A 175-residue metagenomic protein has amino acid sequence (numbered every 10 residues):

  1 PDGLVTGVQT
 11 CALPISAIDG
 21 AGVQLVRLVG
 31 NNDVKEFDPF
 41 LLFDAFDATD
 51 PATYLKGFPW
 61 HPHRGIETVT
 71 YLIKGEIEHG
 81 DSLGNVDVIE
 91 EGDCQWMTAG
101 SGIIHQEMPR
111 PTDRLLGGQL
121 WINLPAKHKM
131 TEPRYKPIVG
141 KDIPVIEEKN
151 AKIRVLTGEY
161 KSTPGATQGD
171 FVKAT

Functional and structural regions predicted by a protein language model:
P1-C11: Single conserved hydrophobic/aromatic residue that forms the stacking wall/gate of nucleotide- or nucleobase-binding
L13, V69, L120: Terminal peptide-recognition signature
I18-I73, D142-T175: A short glycine-rich, His/Asp/Glu-containing loop-to-beta-strand
L55, T70-E90, G100, I104: A short beta-strand-loop-beta hairpin characteristic of the jelly-roll/cupin
L83-E90, P109-P111, R134-P137: "Short basic amphipathic alpha-helical interaction patches in structured regions
G100-H128: Ligand-binding loop in jelly-roll beta-barrel domains
W121-R134, G140-V145: Phosphate/pyrophosphate-binding betaalpha-module
